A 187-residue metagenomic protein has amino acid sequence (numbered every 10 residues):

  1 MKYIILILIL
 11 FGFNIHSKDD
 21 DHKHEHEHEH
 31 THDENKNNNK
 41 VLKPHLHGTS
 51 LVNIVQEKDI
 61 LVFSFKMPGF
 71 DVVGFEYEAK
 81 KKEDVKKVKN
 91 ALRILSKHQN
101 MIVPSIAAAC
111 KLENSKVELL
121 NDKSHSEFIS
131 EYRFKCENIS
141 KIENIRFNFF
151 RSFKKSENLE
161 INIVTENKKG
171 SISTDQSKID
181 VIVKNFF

Functional and structural regions predicted by a protein language model:
Y3-G12: Sec-dependent N-terminal signal peptides
G12-N14, E76: Compositionally biased, low-structure terminal segments
I15-E34: Cleaved targeting-peptide boundary
N38-F187: N-terminal soluble domains immediately following signal/targeting peptides that reside in extracytoplasmic
